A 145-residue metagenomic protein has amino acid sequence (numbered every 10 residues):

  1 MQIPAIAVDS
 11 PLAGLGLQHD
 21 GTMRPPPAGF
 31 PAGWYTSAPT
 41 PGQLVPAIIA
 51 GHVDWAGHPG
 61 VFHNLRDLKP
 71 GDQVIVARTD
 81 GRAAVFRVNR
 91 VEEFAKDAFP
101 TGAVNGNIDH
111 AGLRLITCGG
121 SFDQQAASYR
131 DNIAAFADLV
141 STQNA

Functional and structural regions predicted by a protein language model:
M1-K69, A77-R82, R90-A145: Solvent-exposed, non-transmembrane regions of membrane-associated and secreted proteins
